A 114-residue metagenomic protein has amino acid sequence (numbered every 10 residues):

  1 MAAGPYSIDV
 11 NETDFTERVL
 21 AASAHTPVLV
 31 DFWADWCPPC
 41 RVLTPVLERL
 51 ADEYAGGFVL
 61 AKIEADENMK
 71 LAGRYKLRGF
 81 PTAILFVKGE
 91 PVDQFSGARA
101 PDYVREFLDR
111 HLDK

Functional and structural regions predicted by a protein language model:
M1-G57, D66-K70, R74-T82, F86-K114: Proteins that catalyze or organize thiol-disulfide redox chemistry and the adjacent proteostasis machinery handling
K62: Conserved residues in the N-terminal Rossmann fold of short-chain dehydrogenase/reductase
